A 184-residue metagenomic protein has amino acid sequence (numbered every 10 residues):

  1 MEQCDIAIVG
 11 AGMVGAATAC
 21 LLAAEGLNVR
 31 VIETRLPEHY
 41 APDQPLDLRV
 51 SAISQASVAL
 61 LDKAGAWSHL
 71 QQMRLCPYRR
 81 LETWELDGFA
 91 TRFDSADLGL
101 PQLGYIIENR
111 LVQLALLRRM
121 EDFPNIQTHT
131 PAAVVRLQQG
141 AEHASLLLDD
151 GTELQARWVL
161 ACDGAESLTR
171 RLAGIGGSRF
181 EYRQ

Functional and structural regions predicted by a protein language model:
M1-I8, E33, H39-Y40, E142-L148: Long, low-complexity, intrinsically disordered polar/charged segments
C4-V31: N-terminal Rossmann-like FAD-binding beta1-loop-alpha1 element of flavoenzymes
V14, P37, E166: Conserved Rossmann-like nucleotide-cofactor binding loop
A23-L48: Glycine-rich FAD pyrophosphate-binding loop
N28, W67, Q127, G176: Residue-level detector of anion-binding/catalytic polar loops
A41-Q44, S95-A96, G174: Short acidic, glycine/proline-rich loop/turn micro-motifs
P45-E85: N-terminal FAD cofactor-binding segment of flavoenzymes
M73-L172, R179-Q184: Conserved N-terminal helical subregion
